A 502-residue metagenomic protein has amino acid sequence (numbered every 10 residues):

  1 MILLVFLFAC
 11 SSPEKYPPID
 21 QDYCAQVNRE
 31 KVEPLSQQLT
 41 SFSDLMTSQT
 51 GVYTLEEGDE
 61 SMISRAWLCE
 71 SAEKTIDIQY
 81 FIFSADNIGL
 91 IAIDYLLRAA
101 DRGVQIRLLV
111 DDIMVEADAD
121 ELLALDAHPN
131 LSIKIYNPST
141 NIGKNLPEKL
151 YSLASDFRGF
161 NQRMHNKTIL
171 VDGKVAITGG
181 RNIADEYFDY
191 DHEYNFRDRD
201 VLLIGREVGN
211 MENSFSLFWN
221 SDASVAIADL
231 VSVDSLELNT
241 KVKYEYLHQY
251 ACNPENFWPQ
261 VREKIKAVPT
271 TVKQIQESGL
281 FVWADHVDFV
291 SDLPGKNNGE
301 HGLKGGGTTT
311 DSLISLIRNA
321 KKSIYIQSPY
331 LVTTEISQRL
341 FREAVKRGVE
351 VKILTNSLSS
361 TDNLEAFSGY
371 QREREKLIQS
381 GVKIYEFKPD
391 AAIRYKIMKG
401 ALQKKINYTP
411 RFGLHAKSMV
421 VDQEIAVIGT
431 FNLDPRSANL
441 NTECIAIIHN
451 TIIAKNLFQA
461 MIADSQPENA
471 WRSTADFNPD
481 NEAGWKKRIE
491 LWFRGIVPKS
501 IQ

Functional and structural regions predicted by a protein language model:
M1-L3: Sec-dependent signal peptide recognition, specifically the positively charged N-region followed immediately by
C10-K167, V171-Q502: Charged, low-complexity intrinsically disordered terminal segments
